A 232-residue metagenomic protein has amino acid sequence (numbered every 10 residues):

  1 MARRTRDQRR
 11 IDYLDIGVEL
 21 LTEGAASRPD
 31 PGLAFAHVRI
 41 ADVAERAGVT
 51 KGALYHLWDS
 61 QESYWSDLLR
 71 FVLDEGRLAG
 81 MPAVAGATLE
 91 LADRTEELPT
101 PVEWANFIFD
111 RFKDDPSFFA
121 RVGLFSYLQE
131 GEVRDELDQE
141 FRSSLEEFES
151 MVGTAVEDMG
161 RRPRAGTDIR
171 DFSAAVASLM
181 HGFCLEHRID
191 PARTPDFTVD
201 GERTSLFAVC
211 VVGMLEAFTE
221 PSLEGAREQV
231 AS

Functional and structural regions predicted by a protein language model:
M1-D15, E19-A34, V49, A79-L91 (+1 more regions): N-terminal intrinsically disordered/low-complexity leader segments
T5-L14, F141-S144, R203-C210: Phosphate/oxyanion-binding active-site loops and adjacent basic polyanion-contact surfaces
D12-E19, R46, S63-L89, E103 (+3 more regions): Alpha-helical structural segments
L20, R46, L179-E186: Amphipathic alpha-helical interface segments
P31-F71: Helix-turn-helix
G80-S117, F172-V176: Hydrophobic alpha-helical connector segments
S117-V122, G131-G160, D171-A174: Amphipathic alpha-helical packing segments from all-alpha helical-bundle domains
S150-E157, A174, G182-S232: C-terminal peripheral helix-coil segments that are non-catalytic and often amphipathic
